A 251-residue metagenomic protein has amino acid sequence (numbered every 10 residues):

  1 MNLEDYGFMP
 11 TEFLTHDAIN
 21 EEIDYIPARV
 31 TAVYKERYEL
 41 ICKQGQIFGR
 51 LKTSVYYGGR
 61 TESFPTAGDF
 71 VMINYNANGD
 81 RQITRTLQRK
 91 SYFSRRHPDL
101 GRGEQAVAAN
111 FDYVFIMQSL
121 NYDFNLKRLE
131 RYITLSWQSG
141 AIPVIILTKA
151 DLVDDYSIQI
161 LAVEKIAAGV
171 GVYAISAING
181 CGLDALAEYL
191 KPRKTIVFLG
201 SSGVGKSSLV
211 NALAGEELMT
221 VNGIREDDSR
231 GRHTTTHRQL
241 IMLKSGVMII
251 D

Functional and structural regions predicted by a protein language model:
M1-L126: N-terminal accessory targeting/assembly segments
A77-G79, Q88-S91, L120-D123, K149-D154 (+3 more regions): Conserved nucleotide-binding/hydrolysis micro-motifs of P-loop NTPases
D80, G140, G169-G171, L218 (+1 more regions): A generic structural signal for alpha->beta connector loops
V107-D112, I116-G169: Phosphate-binding glycine-rich loops and their immediate beta-loop-alpha structural context
Y113, I142, K194, S245-M248: Loop/turn-to-beta-strand initiation segments
I142, K149-V204: Canonical P-loop GTPase G-domain recognition
S202, S207-S208, A212: Walker A/P-loop
E216-M248: Switch I (effector-binding) loop of TRAFAC-class P-loop GTPase G-domains
